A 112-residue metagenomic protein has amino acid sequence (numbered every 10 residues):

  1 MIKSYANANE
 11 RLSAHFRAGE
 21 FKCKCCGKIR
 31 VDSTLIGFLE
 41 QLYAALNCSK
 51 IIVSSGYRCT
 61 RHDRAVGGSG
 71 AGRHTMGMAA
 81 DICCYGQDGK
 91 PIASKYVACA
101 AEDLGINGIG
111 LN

Functional and structural regions predicted by a protein language model:
M1-N47: Extracytoplasmic cell-surface/polysaccharide-interacting catalytic and binding patches
A8, L12, H62, A71: Glycine-rich, flexible loop/turn motifs
C26-R30, A80-G86: The substrate-binding groove and active-site-proximal loops of carbohydrate-active enzymes, especially glycoside
L35-F38, H62, M78, A93 (+1 more regions): Amphipathic alpha-helical interface surfaces
G37-G67: Extended, low-complexity, intrinsically disordered C-terminal regulatory tails of eukaryotic serine/threonine kinases
L46-C48, T75-A79: Short connector loops at helix/strand junctions that flank enzyme active sites, especially segments positioning acidic
A71, M76, C84-N112: Catalytic cores and adjacent binding grooves of peptidoglycan-active enzymes
